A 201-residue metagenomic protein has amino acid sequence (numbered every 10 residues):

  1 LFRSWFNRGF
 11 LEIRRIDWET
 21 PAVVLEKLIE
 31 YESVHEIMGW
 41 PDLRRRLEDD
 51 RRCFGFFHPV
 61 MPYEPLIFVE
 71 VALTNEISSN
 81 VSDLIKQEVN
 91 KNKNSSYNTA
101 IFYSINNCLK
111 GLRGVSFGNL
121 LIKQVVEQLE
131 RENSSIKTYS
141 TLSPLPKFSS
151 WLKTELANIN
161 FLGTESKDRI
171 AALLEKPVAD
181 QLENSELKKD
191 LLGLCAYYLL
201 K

Functional and structural regions predicted by a protein language model:
L1-K201: Extended, composition-driven regions rather than compact fold-specific motifs
